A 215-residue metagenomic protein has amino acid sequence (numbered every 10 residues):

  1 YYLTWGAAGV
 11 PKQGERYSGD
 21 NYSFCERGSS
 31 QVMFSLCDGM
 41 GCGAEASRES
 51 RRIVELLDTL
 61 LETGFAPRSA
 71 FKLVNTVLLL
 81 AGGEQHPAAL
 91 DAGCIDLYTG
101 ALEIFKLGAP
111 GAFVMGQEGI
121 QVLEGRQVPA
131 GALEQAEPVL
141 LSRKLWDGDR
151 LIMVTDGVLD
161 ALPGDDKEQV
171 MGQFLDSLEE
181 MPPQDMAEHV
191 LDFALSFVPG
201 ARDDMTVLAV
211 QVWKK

Functional and structural regions predicted by a protein language model:
Y1-M40, E45, R51-E55, P138-S142: N-terminal entry segment of metal-dependent catalytic domains or homologous docking segments
E15-S29, P87-L90, L123-G164, F197-G200: Acidic loop->beta-strand submotif enriched in PP2C/PPM serine/threonine phosphatases
V32-S35, I104, L151-V154: Short hydrophobic-aromatic micro-motifs
G41-T63, Q127, L145, D149-A201: Active-site-proximal, acidic helix/loop segment immediately C-terminal to a metal-coordinating Asp/Glu
S47-Q117, A194-D203, A209-V210: Catalytic core of PPM/PP2C metal-dependent serine/threonine phosphatase domains
E103-L141, L145-D147, K167-E168, D176 (+2 more regions): PP2C/PPM-type serine/threonine phosphatase catalytic core, specifically the conserved beta-strand-loop-alpha-helix
W213-K215: Intrinsically disordered or compositionally simple regulatory linkers and C-terminal tails in signal-transduction
